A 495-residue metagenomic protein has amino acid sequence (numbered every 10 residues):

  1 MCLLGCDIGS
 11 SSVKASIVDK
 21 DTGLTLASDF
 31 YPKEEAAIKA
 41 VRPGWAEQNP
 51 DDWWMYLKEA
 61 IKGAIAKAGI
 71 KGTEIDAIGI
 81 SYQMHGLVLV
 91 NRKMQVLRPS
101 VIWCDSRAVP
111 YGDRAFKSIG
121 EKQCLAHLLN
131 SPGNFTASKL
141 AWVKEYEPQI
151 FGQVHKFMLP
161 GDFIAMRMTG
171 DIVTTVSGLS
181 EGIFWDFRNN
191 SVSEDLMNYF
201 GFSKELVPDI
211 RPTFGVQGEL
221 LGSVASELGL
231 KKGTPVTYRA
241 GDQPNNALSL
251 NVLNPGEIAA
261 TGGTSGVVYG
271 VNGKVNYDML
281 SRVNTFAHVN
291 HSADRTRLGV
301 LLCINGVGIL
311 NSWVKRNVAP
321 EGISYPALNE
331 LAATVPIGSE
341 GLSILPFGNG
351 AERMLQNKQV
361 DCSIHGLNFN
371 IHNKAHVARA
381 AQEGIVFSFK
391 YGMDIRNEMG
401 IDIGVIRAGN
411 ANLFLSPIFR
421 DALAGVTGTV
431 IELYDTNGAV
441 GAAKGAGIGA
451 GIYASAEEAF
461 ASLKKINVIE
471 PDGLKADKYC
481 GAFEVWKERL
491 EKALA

Functional and structural regions predicted by a protein language model:
M1-R98, P110, R114, Q153 (+8 more regions): N-terminal glycine/serine-rich phosphate-binding loop of ATP-dependent small-molecule kinases, especially carbohydrate
L3-G5, I17, V109, F116-V173 (+4 more regions): Active-site core segments that coordinate phosphate-bearing ligands/cofactors across diverse enzyme families
Y31-K33, P212, P471: Active-site donor-binding loop signature of nucleotide-sugar glycosyltransferases
Q83, G215, A411: Flexible loop residues that form catalytic and substrate-binding hotspots at small-molecule/glycan-binding clefts
D105: Carbohydrate-associated surface elements
D186-R188, T213-Q217: Short beta-strand to alpha-helix junction loop
F200-P212: A conserved helix-loop-beta module that forms one wall/lid of the active-site cleft in ATP-utilizing catalytic domains
